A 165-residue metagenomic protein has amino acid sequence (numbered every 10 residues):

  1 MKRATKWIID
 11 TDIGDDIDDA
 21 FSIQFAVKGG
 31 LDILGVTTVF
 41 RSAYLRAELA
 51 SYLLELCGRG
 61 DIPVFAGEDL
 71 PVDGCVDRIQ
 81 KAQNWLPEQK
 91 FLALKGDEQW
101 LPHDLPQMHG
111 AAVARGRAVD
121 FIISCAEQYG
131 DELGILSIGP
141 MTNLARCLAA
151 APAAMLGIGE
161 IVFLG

Functional and structural regions predicted by a protein language model:
M1-G165: N-terminal acidic, glycine/proline-rich low-complexity segments
